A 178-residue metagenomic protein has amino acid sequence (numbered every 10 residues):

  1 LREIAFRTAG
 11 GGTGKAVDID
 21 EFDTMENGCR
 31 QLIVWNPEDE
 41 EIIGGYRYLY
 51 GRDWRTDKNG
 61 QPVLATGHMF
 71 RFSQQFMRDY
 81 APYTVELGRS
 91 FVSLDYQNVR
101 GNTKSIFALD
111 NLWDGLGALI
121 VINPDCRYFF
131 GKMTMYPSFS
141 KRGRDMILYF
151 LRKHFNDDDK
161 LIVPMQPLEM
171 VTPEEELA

Functional and structural regions predicted by a protein language model:
L1-Y50: Short amphipathic alpha-helix that is part of the acyltransferase structural core
G51-A178: Acyl-donor binding region in acyl/amide transferases
